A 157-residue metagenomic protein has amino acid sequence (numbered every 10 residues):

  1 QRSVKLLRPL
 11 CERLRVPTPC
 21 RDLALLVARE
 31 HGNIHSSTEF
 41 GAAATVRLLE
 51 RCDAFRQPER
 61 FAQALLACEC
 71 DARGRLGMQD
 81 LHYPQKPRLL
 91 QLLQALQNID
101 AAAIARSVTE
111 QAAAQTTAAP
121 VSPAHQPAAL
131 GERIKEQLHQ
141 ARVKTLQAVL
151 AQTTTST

Functional and structural regions predicted by a protein language model:
Q1-H82: Divalent metal-dependent catalytic cores for phosphoryl transfer on phosphate-bearing substrates
Q57-T157: Charged substrate- and nucleic-acid-binding regions of tRNA-handling and nucleotidyl-transfer enzymes, centered on
